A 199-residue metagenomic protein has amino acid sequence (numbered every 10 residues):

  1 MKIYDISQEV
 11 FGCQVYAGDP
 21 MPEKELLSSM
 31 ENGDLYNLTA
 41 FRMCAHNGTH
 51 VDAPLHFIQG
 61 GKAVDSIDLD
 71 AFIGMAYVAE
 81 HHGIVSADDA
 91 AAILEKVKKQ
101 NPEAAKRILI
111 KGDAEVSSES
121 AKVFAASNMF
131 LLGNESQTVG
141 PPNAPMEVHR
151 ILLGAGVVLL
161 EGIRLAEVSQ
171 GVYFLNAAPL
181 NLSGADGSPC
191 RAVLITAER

Functional and structural regions predicted by a protein language model:
M1-R199: Active-/binding-site microenvironments in catalytic and ligand-binding cores
